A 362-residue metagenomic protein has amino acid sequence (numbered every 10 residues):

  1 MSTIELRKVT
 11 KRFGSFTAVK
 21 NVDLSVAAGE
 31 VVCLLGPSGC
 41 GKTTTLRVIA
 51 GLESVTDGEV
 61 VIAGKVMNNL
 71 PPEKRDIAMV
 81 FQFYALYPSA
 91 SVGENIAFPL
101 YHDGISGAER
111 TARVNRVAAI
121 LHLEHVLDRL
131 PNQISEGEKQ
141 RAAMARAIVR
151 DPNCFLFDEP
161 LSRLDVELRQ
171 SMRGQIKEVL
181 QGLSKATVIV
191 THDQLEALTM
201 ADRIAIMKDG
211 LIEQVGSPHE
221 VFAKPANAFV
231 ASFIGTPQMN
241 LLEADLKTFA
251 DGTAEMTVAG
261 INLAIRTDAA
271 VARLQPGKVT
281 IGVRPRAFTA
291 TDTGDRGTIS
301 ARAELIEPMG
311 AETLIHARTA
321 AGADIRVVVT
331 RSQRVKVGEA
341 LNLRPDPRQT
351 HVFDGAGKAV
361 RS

Functional and structural regions predicted by a protein language model:
E5, S25, V61, N342-R344: ABC ATPase nucleotide-binding domain
V31, P72-F229: ABC ATPase nucleotide-binding domains
L35-P37: The feature captures the beta-strand-to-loop junction immediately N-terminal to the Walker
T43-L46, A142: ABC ATPase nucleotide-binding domain helices that frame the ATP-binding cleft
A50: Helix-to-loop junction immediately C-terminal to a conserved catalytic motif
E59, K65, L211: ATP-binding/catalytic-site motifs of ATP-hydrolyzing domains
P237-M239, T248-S362: Non-catalytic connector elements of ABC transporters
